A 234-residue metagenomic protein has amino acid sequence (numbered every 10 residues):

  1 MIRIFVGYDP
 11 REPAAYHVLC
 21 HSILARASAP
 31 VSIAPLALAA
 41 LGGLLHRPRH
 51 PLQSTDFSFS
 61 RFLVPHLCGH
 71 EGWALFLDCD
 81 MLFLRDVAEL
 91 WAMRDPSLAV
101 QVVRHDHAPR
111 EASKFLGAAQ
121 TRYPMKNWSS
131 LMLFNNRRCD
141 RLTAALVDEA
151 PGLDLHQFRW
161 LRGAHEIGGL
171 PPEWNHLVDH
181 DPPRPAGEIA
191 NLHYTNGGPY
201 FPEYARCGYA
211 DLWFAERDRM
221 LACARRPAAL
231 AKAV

Functional and structural regions predicted by a protein language model:
M1-F5, R11, H17, S28-A29 (+2 more regions): A glycosyltransferase accessory/donor-loop signature
E12-P13, F83: Alpha-helix N-cap/loop-to-helix initiation residues
S22-P30: Short, acidic, metal-binding catalytic loop of nucleotide-sugar glycosyltransferases
V31-L67: Active-site-proximal specificity loops/subdomain of glycosyltransferases
R47-Q53, K114-A119, R184-G187: Short, surface-exposed amphipathic charged segments that create phosphate/polyanion-binding patches used for binding
S60-R110, L133: GT-A fold catalytic core of metal-dependent nucleotide-sugar glycosyltransferases, centered on the diacidic
F62, W128-L131, I189-N191: Extracellular structured ligand-interaction cores
M93-L155: Conserved catalytic core of nucleotide-sugar-dependent glycosyltransferases
